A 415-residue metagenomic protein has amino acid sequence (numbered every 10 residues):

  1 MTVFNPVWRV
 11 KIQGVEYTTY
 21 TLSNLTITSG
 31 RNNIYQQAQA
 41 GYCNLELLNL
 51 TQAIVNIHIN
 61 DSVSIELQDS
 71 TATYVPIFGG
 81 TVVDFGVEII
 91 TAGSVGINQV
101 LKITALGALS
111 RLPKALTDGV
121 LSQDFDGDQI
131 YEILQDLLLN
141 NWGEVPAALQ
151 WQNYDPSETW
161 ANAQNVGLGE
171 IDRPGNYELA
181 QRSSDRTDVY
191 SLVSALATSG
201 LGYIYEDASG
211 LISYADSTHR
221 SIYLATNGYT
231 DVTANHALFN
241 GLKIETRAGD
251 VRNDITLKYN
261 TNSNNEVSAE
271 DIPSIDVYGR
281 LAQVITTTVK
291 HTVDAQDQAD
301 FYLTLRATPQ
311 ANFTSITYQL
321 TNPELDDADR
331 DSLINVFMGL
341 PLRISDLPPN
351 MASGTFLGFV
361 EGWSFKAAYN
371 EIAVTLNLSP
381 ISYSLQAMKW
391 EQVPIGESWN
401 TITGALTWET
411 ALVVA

Functional and structural regions predicted by a protein language model:
M1-D128, A368-A373, I381-L385: Beta-strand-rich assembly/attachment modules of structural machines
M1-T18, S122-Y131, Q135, S191-L357 (+2 more regions): Acidic, small/polar-enriched beta strand-loop surface segments
A40-Y42, L137, L333: Conserved long hydrophobic alpha-helices within structured protein cores
L45, A105, L196, L257 (+1 more regions): Terminal peptide-recognition signature
L48-L50, I65-D69, F85-T91, W142-E144 (+3 more regions): Short regulatory "switch" loops immediately downstream of catalytic or recognition motifs within protein catalytic
H58-S62, R186, F337-S345: Glycine-centered loop/turn motifs
D69-Y74, T91-T246: Charged- and aromatic-enriched interaction segments used to assemble and dock large macromolecular complexes
T71-T81, P348-F359: Short coil-to-beta-strand transition motifs
